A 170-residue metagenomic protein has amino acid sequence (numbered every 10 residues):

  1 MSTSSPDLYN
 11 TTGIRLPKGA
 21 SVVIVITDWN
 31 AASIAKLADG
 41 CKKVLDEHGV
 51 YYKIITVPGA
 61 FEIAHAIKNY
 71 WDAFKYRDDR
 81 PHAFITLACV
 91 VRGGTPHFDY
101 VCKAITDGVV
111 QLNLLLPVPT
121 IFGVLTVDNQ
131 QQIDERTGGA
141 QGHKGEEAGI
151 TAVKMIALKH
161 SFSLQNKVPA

Functional and structural regions predicted by a protein language model:
M1-S21, Q165-A170: SAM-dependent methyltransferases
T12-I54: Glycine-rich phosphate/diphosphate-binding loop of Rossmann-like nucleotide-binding domains
D28-W29, V57-G59, A88-V90, L125-N129: Short, ordered loop/turn segments at secondary-structure junctions
D46-D79: Active-site rim loops that border cofactor/substrate pockets in soluble metabolic enzymes
A66-V109, N113, K167: Glycine-rich phosphate-binding loop
G94-T95, Q130-G139, A157: Phosphate/ribose-phosphate-bearing ligand recognition and processing surfaces, centered on ADP-ribose/NAD(+/P+) systems
D99-T126, Q131, K144: Short, acidic/small-residue loops that bind anionic groups at enzyme active sites
G142-A170: A charged, well-structured terminal subsegment
